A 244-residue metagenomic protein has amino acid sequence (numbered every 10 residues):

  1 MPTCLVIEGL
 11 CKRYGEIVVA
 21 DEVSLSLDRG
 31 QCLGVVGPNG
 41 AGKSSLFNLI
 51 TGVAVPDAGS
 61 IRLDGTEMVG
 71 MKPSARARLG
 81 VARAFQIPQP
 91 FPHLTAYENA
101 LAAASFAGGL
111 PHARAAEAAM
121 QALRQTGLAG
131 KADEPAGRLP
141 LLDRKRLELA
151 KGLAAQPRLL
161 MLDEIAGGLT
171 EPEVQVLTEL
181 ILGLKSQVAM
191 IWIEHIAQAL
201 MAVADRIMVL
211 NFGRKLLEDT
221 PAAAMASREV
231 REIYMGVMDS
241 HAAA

Functional and structural regions predicted by a protein language model:
V36-P38: The feature captures the beta-strand-to-loop junction immediately N-terminal to the Walker
T51: Helix-to-loop junction immediately C-terminal to a conserved catalytic motif
G59-M68, L79: Conserved ABC transporter NBD signature motif
A113-P135, R158, E179, A189 (+1 more regions): Conserved ABC ATPase "signature" region
L160-E164: Catalytic Walker B motif of ABC-type/P-loop ATPase nucleotide-binding domains
V174-S186: Helical segment within the ABC ATPase nucleotide-binding domain
